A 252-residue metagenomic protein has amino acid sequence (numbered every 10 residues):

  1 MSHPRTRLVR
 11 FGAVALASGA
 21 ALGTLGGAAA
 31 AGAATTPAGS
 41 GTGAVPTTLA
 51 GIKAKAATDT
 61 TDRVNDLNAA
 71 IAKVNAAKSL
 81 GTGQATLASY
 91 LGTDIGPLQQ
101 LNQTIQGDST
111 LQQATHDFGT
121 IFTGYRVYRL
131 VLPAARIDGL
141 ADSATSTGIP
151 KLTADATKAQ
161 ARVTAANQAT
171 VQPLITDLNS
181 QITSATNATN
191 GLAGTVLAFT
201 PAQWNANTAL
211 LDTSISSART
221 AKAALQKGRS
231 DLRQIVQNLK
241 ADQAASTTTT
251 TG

Functional and structural regions predicted by a protein language model:
S2: NAD-dependent ADP-ribosyltransferases
R5-G19, A31-T123: Leu/Val/Ala/Ile-rich N-terminal alpha-helices, chiefly Sec-type signal peptides and the beginnings
G26-A28: N-terminal signal peptide c-region/cleavage motif recognized by signal peptidases
T42-L67, L111-Q160, Q181-G252: C-terminal amphipathic alpha-helix
A72-A114, V163-T220: Amphipathic, non-membrane alpha-helical rod segments
